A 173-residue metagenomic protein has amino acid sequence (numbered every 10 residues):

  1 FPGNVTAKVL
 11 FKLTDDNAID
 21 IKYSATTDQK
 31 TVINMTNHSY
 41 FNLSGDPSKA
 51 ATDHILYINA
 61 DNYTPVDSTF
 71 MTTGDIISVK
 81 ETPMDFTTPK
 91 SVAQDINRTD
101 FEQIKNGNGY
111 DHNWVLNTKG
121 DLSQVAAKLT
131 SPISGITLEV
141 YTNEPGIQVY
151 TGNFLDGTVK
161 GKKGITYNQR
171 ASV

Functional and structural regions predicted by a protein language model:
F1-V173: An exposed, glycine/acidic-rich loop-and-rim segment of catalytic or binding clefts
